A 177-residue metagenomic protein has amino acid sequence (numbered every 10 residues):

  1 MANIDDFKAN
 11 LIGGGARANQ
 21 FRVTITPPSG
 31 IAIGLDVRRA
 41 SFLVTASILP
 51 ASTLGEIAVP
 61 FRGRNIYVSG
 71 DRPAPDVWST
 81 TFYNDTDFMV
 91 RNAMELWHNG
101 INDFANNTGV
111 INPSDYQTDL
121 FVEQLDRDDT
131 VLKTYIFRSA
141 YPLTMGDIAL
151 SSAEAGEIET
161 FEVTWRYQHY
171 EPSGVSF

Functional and structural regions predicted by a protein language model:
M1-F177: Glycine-rich, low-complexity intrinsically disordered segments
